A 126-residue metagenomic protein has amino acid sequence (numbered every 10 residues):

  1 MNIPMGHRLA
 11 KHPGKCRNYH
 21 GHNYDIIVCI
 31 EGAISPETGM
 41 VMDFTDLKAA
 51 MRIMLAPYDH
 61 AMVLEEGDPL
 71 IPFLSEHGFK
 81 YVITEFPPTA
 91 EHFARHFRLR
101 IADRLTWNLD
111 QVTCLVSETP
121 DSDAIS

Functional and structural regions predicted by a protein language model:
M1-S126: Charge-rich, low-complexity N-terminal segments
